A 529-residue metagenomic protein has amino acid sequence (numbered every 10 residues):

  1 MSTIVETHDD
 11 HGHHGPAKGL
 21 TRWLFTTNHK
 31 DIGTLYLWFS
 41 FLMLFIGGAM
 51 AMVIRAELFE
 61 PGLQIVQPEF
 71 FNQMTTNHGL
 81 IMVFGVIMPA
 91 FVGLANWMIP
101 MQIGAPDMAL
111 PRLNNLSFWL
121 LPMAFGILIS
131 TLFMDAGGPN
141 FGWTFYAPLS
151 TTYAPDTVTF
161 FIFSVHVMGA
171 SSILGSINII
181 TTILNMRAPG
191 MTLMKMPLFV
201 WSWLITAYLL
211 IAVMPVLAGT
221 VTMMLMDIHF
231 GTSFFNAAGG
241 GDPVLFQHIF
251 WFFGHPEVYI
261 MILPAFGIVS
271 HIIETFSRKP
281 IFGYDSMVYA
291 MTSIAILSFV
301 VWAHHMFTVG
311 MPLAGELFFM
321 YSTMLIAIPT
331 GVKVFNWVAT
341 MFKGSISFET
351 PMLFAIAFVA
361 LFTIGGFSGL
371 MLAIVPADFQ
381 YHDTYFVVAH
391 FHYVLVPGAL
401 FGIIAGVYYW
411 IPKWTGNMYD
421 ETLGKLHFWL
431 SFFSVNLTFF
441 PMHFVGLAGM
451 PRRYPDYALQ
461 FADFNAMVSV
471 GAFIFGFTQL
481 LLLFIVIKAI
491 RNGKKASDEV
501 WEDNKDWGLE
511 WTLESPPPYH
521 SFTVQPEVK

Functional and structural regions predicted by a protein language model:
S2-K529: Membrane-embedded and interfacial regions of multi-pass energy-transducing membrane proteins
